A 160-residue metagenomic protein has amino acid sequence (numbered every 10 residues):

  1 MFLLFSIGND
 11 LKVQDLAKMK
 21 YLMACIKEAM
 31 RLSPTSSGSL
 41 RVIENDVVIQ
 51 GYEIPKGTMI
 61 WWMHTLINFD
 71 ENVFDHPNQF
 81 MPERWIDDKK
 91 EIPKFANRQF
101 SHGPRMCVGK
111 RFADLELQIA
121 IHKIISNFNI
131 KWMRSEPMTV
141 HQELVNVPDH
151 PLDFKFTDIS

Functional and structural regions predicted by a protein language model:
N9-Q50, E71: Conserved cytochrome P450 K-helix E-x-x-R motif and the immediately C-terminal K′/meander segment
K12-K20, G51, C107-R111, Q142-N146: Conserved, non-catalytic sequence blocks in retroelement Pol enzymes and Pol-derived host proteins
L16, W62-K89: Conserved cytochrome P450 K-helix/beta-meander segment immediately N-terminal to the heme-binding cysteine loop
L22, A29-R31, H150-S160: C-terminal domain-closing interface element
A29, I54-G57, F80: Conserved hydrophobic/aromatic pocket- or pore-lining residues that grip, position, or stack substrates in active sites
H64, L117, F154-F156: Hydrophobic, repeat-rich solenoid/adaptor surfaces of innate immune receptors and signaling proteins
I86, P93, K110-V147, P151: Cytochrome P450 heme-binding "Cys pocket" and the immediately downstream C-terminal segment
